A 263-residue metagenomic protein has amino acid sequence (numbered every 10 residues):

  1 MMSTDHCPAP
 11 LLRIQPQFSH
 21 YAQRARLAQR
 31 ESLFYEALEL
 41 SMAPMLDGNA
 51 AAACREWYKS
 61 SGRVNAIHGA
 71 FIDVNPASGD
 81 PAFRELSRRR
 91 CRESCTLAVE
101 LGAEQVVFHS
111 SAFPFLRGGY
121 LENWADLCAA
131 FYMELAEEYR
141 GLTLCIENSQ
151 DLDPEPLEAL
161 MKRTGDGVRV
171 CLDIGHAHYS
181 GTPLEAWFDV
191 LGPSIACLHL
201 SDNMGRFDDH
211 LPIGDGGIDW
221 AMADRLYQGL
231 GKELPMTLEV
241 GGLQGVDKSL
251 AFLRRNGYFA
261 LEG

Functional and structural regions predicted by a protein language model:
M1-E93, L261-G263: N-terminal pre-domain/capping segments
M2-C7, Q23-R26, E104, P154-C171 (+1 more regions): Histidine-acidic metal/acid-base catalytic patches
P8-P16, Y35-A37, N65-G69, V106-F108 (+4 more regions): Hydrophobic faces of well-ordered beta-strands that scaffold small-molecule active sites in alpha/beta enzyme cores
Q15-A25, E39-A52, N75-A77, P114-G118 (+4 more regions): Acidic-and-aromatic substrate-binding clefts and catalytic sites of carbohydrate-active enzymes
S32, A98, A103, G141 (+2 more regions): A structural motif
N49-C54, F83-C91, L121-A129, T182-D189 (+1 more regions): Charged helix-capping and loop-helix junction motifs
R55-I72, D126-Y139, W220-L226: Alpha-helix-loop-beta-strand connector modules within alpha/beta enzyme cores
A77-R169: Active-site acidic/histidine proton-transfer and metal-coordination neighborhood in alpha/beta enzyme cores
